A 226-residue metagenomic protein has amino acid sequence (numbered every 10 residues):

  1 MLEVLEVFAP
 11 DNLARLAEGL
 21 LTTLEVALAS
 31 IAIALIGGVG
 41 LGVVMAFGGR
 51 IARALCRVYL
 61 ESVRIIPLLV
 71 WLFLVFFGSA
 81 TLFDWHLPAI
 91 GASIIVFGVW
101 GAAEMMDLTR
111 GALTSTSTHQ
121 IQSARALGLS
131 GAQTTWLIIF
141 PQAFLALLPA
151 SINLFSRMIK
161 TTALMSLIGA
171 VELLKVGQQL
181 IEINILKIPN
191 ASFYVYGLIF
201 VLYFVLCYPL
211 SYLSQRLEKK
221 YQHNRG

Functional and structural regions predicted by a protein language model:
M1-G226: Transmembrane alpha-helices and adjacent helix-loop boundaries
